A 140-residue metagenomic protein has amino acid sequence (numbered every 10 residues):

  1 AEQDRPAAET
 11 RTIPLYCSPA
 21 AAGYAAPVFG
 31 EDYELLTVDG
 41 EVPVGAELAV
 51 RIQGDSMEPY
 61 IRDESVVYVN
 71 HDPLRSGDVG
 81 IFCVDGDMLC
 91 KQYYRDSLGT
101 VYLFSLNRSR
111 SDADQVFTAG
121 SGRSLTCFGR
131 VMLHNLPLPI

Functional and structural regions predicted by a protein language model:
A1-D63, M88, G120-L125, L133-I140: Short, positionally conserved secondary-structure boundary motifs
I61, L74-R75: Short, well-ordered loop/turn sites that connect or cap secondary structure elements
V79-G80, C90-R95: Short beta-strand-centered aromatic/proline hotspots
D96-I140: Glycine- and charge-enriched low-complexity intrinsically disordered segments
